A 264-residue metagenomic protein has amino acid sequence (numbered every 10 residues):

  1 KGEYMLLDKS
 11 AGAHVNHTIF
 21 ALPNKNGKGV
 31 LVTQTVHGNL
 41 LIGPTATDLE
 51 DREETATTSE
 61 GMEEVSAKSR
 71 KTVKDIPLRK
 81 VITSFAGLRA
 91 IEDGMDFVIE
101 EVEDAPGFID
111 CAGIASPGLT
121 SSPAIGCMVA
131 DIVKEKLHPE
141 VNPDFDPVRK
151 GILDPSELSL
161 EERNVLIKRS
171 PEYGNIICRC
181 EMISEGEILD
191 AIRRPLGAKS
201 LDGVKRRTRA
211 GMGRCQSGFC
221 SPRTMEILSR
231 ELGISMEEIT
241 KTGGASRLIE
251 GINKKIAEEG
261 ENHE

Functional and structural regions predicted by a protein language model:
K1, A21-H37, D48-I176, I183-L196 (+2 more regions): C-terminal catalytic lobe of FAD-dependent flavoproteins
A11-N16: Short helix-loop capping/hinge motifs at secondary-structure junctions, enriched in acidic/polar residues
E53, S184-P195, G218-M236: Iron-sulfur (Fe-S) cluster-binding segments and ferredoxin-like electron-carrier domains, especially [2Fe-2S]
K205-P222, E238-E261: Short Fe-S-cluster ligation motifs
